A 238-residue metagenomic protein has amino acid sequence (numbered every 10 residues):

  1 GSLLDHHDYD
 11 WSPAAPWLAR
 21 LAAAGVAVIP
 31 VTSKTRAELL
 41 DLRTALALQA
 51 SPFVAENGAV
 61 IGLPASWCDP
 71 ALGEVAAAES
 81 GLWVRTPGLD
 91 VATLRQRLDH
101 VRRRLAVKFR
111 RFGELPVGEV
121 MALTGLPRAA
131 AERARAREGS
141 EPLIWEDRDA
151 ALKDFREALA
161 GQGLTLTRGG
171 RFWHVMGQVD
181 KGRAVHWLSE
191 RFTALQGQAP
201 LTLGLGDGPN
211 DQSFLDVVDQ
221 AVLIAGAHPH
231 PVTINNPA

Functional and structural regions predicted by a protein language model:
G1-D8, L215: Asp-based phosphoryl-transfer active-site loop
H6-V26, V91, K153, V179-E190 (+1 more regions): Short, acidic loop-to-helix structural element flanking the phosphoryl-transfer center in phosphate-processing enzymes
W11-F112: Active-site phosphate-binding/coordination module
A27, T165, Q220-A221: Residue-level detector of anion-binding/catalytic polar loops
T32, V185, L201-A238: Acidic, Mg2+-coordinating phosphoryl-transfer loop and its flanking beta/alpha structural elements, shared across
L46-Q49, N57, Q162, V217-V218 (+1 more regions): Short, structured coil segments at secondary-structure junctions
Q49-E56, A129-A130, A221-G226: Short hydrophobic/aromatic-enriched beta-strand-loop microsegments
R97, V101-L203, P209-N210: Conserved acidic, metal-coordinating active-site core of Asp-based, Mg2+-dependent phosphoryl-transfer enzymes
